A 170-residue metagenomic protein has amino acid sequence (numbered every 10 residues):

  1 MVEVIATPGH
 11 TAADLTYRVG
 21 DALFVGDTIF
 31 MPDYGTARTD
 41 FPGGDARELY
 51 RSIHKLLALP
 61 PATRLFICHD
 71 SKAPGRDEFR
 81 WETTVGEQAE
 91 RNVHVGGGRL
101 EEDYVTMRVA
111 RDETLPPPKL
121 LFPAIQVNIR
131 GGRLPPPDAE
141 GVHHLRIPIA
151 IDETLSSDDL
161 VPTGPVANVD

Functional and structural regions predicted by a protein language model:
M1-I67, A73, L155-D159, A167-V169: Catalytic core of the metallo-beta-lactamase
R51-R64, C68-D170: Accessory terminal helices/loops
